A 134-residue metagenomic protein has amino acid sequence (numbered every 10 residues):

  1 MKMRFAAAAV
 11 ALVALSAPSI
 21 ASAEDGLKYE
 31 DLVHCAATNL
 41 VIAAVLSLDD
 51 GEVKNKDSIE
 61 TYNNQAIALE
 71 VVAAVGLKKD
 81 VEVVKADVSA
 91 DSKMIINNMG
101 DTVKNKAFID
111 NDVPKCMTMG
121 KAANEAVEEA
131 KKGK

Functional and structural regions predicted by a protein language model:
M1-A8: Bacterial N-terminal signal peptides that target proteins for export
A7, K28-Y29, I109: A broadly tuned, weak detector of single residues within folded domains
A8-A14: Hydrophobic helical h-region of N-terminal Sec-dependent signal peptides in bacterial secretory/periplasmic proteins
A14-L15, A44: Juxtamembrane/membrane-water interface recognition
S16-I20: N-terminal signal peptide c-region/cleavage motif recognized by signal peptidases
E24-D25, N105: Residues embedded in well-ordered secondary-structure elements
D25-K79: Short N-proximal segments of mature Sec-exported proteins
S58-K134: Compact alpha-helical subdomains of small soluble proteins
